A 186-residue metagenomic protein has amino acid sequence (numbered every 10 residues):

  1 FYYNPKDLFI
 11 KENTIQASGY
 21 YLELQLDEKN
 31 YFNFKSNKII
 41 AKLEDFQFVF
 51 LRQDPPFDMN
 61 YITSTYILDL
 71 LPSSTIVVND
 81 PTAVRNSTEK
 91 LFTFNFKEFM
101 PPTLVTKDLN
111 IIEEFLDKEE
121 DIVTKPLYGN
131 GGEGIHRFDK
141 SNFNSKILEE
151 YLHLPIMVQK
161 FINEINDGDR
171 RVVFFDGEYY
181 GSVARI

Functional and structural regions predicted by a protein language model:
F1-F9, P56-G134: A conserved helix-loop-beta module that forms one wall/lid of the active-site cleft in ATP-utilizing catalytic domains
F1-I76: ATP-binding N-terminal substructure of ATP-dependent carboxylate-amine bond-forming enzymes
Q16-Y21, F94-E98, I122, K140-F143: Short, hinge-like loop/turn segments at secondary-structure boundaries
K35-K38, S64-T65, K90-L91, L109-N110 (+2 more regions): A generic local structural motif
R52, T106, R185: Conserved residues at the C-terminal ends of beta-strands
N110, D117-D121, Y128-I186: Phosphate-binding site of ATP-dependent enzymes
